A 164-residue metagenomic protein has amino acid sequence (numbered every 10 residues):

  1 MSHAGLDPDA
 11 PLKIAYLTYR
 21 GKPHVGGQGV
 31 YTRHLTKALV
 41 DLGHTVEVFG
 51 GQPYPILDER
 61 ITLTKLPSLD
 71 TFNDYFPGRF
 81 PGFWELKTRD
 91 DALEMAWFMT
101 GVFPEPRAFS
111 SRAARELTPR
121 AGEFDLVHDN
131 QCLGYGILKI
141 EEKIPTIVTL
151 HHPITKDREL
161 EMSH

Functional and structural regions predicted by a protein language model:
S2-L12, E47-L117: A conserved catalytic-core segment of Leloir-type glycosyltransferases
I14, L126-D129, I140-E159: Active-site proximal beta-strand in glycosyltransferases
T18, G50-Q52, L150: Short beta-strand/turn micro-motifs composed of small residues that flank or help shape donor/cofactor-binding pockets
T18-R33, V102-P106: A short, glycine/small-residue-rich beta-strand->loop->alpha-helix junction that serves as a flexible
L35-H44: A short, Lys/Arg-enriched amphipathic alpha-helix followed by its capping loop at the start of a domain
E105-R112, I144-P145, T155-H164: Nucleotide-sugar donor phosphate/pyrophosphate-binding loop at the beta->alpha transition of glycosyltransferases
P119-F124: Glycine-rich phosphate-binding loop signature in dinucleotide/nucleotide-binding domains
N130-G134: Short, solvent-exposed amphipathic helices
